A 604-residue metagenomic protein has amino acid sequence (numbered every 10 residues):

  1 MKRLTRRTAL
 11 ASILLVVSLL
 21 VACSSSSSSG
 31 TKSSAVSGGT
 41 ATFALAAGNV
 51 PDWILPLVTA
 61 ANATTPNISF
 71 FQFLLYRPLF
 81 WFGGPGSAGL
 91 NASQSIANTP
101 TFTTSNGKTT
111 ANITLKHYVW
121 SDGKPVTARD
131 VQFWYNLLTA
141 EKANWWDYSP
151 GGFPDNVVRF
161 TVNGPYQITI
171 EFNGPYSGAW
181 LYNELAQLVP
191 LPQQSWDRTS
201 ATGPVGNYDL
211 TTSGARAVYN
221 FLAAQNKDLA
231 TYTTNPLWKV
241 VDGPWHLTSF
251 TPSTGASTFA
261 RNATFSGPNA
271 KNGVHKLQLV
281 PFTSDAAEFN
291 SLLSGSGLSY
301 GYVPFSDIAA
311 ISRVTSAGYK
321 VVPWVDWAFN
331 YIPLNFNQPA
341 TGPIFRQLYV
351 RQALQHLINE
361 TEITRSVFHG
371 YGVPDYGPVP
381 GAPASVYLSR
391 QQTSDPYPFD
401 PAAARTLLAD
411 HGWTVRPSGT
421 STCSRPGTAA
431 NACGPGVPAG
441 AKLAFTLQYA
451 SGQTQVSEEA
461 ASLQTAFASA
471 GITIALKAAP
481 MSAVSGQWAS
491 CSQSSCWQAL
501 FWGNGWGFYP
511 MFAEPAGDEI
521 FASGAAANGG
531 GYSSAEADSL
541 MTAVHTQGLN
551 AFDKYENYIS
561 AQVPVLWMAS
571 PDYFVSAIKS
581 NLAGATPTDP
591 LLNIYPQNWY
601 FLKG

Functional and structural regions predicted by a protein language model:
A44-N106, N136, V240: N-terminal lobe/hinge region of extracytoplasmic solute-binding protein
N49, L57-T59, I578-G604: Tryptophan-rich aromatic "cage" segments
N98-W145, F160, T169-E171, E288-S294 (+2 more regions): Aromatic- and charge-enriched surface segment that lines or borders ligand/interaction sites
T114-L115, V119, T233-P236, G255 (+3 more regions): Ligand-site clamp/hinge motif
P150-A223: Surface-exposed binding/hinge segments that line and control ligand-binding clefts or catalytic entry sites
T341, P374-A430, A450-E458, N550-A551: Structural transition elements
Q352, T364, T406, Q455 (+4 more regions): Extracytoplasmic/peripheral linker and loop segments enriched in polar/acidic and small residues with frequent Thr/Pro
R365, W413-A450, L500-G503, H545-S580: Bilobed periplasmic-binding protein-like "clamshell/Venus-flytrap" ligand-binding domains
